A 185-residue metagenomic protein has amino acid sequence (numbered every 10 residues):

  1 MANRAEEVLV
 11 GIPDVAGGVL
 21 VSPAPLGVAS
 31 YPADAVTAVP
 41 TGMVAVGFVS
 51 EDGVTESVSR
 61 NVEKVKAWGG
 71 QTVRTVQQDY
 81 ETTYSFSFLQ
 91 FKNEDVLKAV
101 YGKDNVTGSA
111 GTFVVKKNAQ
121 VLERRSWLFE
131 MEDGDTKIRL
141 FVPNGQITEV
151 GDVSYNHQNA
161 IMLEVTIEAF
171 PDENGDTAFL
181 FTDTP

Functional and structural regions predicted by a protein language model:
A2-V96, N144-M162: Solvent-exposed edge beta-strands and adjacent loop segments that serve as assembly or binding interfaces
S50, D133, D172: Acidic surface patches and DE-rich sequence motifs
S57-S59, K116, E130-E132, P143 (+2 more regions): A structural detector for beta-sheet-dominated domains
T82-Y84, E123-W127, I138, I161-V165: Generic beta-strand structural signal
S87-F91, E132, E168-F170: Solvent-exposed residues in well-ordered beta-strands and their adjoining turns, especially edge/terminal strands
E94-F141: Short helix-loop boundary/capping segments
K137-P185: Mixed-charge, glycine-accented linear interaction segment located at domain edges/termini
